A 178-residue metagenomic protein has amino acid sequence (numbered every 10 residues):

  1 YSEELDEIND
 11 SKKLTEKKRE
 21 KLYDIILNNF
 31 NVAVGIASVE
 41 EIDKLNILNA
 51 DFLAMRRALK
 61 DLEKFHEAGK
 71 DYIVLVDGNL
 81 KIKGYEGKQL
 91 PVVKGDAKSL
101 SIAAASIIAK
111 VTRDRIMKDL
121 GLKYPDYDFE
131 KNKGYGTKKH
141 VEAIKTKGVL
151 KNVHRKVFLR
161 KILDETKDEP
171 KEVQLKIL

Functional and structural regions predicted by a protein language model:
Y1-L178: RNase H-like, Mg2+-dependent phosphodiesterase core, and more generally RNA phosphate-backbone-engaging helix-loop
